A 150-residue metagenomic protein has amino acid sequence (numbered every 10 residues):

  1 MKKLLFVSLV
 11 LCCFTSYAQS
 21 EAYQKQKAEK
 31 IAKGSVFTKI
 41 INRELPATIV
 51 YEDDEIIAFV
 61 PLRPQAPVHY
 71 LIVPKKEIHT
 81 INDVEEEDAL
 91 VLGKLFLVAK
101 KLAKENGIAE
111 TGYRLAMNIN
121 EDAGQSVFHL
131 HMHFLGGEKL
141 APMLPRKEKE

Functional and structural regions predicted by a protein language model:
K2-L5, S16-E150: HIT superfamily nucleotide-processing domains
L11-C12: Repetitive helical segments and hydrophobic/amphipathic motifs
